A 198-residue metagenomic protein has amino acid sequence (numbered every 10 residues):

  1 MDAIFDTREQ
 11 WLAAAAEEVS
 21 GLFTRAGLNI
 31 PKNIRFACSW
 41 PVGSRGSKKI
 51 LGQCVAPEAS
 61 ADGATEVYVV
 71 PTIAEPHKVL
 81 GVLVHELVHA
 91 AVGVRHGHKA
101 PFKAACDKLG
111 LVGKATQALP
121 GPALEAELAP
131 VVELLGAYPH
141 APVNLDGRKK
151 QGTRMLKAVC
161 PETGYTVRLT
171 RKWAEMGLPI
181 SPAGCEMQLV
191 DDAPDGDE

Functional and structural regions predicted by a protein language model:
M1-E75, V94-E198: Metalloprotease/metallohydrolase-associated module, dominated by Zn2+-dependent proteases
K78-V94: Active-site recognition of the HExxH zinc-binding catalytic motif
